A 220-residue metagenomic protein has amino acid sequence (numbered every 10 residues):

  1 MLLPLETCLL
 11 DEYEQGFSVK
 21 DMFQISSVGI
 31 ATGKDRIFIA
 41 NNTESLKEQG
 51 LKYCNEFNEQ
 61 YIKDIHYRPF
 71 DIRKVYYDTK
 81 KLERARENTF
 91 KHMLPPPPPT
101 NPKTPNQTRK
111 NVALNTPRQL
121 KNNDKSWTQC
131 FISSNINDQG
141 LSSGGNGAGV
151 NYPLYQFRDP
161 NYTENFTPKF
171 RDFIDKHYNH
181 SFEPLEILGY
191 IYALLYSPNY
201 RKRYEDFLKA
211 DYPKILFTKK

Functional and structural regions predicted by a protein language model:
M1-K220: Sequence-level detector for compositionally biased, low-complexity segments
